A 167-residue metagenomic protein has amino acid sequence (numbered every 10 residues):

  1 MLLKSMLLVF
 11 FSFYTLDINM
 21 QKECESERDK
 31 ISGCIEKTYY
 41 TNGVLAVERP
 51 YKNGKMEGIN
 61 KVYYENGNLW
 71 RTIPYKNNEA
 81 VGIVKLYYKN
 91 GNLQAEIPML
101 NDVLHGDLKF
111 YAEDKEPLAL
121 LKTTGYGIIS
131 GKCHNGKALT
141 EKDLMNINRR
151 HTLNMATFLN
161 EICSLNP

Functional and structural regions predicted by a protein language model:
M1-L8: Sec-dependent signal peptide recognition, specifically the positively charged N-region followed immediately by
F10-P167: Glycine/tyrosine- and acidic-biased, solvent-exposed loop/turn segments at the edges of beta-strands
